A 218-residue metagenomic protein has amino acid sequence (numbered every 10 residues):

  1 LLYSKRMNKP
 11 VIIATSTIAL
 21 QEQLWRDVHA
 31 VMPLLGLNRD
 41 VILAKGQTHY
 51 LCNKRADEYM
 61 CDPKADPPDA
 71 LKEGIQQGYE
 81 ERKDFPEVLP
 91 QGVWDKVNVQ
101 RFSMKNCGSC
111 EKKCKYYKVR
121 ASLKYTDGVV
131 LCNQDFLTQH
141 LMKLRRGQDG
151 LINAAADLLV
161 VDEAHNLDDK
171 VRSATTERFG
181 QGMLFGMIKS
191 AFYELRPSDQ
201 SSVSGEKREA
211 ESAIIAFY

Functional and structural regions predicted by a protein language model:
L1-S4, W25: Motif I (Walker A/P-loop) of helicase-class P-loop NTPases
N8-V130, Q134-T138, P197-R208: A substrate-engagement module of RecA-like helicase motors
A14, L159-V160: Residue-level marker for buried hydrophobic side chains located in beta-strands that build the well-ordered beta-sheet
E22-Q23, C52-K54, Q139-L141, Q148 (+2 more regions): Short helix/loop capping segments that flank catalytic or ligand/cofactor-binding pockets
D27-M32, D57-C61, R145-G150, S173-F179: Short secondary-structure boundary/capping segments
K118-G128, M142-D157: Short basic/glycine-enriched coil/helix segment immediately N-terminal to the Walker B
E163: Walker B catalytic acidic pair
K170-Y218: Conserved phosphoryl-transfer catalytic core
